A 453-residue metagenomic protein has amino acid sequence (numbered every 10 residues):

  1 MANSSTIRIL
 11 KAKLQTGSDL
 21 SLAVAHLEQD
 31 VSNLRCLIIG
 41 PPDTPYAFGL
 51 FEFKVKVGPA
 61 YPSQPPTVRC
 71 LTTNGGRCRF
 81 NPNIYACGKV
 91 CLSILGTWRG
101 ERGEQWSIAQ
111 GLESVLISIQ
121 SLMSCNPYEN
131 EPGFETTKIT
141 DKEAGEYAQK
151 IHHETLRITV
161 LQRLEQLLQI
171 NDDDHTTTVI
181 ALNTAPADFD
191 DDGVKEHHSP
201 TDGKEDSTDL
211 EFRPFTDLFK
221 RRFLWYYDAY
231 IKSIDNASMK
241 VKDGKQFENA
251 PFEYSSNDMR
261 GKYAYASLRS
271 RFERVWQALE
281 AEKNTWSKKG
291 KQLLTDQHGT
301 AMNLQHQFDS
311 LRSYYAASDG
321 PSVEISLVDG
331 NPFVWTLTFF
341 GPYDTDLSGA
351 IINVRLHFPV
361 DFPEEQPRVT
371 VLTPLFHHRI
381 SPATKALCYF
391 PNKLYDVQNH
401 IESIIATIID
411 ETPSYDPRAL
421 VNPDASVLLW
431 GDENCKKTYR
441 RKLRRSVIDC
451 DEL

Functional and structural regions predicted by a protein language model:
M1-G49, K56, A60-A350, V360-L453: UBC/E2-like fold recognition across ubiquitin and ubiquitin-like conjugation systems, capturing catalytically active
